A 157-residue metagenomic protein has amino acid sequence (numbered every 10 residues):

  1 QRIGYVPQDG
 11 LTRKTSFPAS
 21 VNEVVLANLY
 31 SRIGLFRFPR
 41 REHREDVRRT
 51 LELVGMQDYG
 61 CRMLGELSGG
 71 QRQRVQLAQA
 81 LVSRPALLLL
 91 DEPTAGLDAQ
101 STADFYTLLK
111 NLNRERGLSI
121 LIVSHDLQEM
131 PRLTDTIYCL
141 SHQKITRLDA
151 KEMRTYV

Functional and structural regions predicted by a protein language model:
N22, L26, R41-Y59: Conserved ABC ATPase "signature" region
M63-L67: Conserved ABC ATPase signature
R84: Conserved catalytic motifs of ABC-family nucleotide-binding domains
L88-D91: Catalytic Walker B motif of ABC-type/P-loop ATPase nucleotide-binding domains
T94-A95: Short loop immediately C-terminal to the Walker-B catalytic DE motif in ABC-type ATPase nucleotide-binding domains
S124-H125: H-loop/switch region of ABC-family ATPase nucleotide-binding domains
T136-A150: H-loop (His-switch) and adjacent beta-strand-loop-beta switch element of ABC-type ATPase nucleotide-binding domains
